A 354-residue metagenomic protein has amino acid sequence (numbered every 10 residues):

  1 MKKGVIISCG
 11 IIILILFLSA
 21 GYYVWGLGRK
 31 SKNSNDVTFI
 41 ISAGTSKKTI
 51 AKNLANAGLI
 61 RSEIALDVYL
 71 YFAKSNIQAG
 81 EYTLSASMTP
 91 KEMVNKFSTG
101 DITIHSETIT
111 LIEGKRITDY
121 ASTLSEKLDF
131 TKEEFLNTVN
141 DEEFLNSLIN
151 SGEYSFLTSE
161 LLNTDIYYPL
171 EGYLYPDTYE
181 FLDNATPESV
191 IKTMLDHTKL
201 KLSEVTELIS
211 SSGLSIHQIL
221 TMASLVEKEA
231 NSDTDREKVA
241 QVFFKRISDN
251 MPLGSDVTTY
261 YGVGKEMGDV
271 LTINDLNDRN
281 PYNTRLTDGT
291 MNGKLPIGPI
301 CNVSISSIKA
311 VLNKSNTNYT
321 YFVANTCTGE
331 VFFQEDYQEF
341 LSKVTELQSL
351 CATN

Functional and structural regions predicted by a protein language model:
M1-K2, S342: Generic cytosolic/nucleocytoplasmic N-terminal low-complexity/intrinsically disordered segments
K2, I41-S46, N280-N283, N292: A broad, low-specificity signal for short, low-complexity segments enriched in glycine/proline and polar/charged
K2-D36: N-terminal type II signal-anchor transmembrane helix that functions as the membrane-insertion/stop-transfer segment
V5-I7, L18, K48, E237 (+1 more regions): Hydrophobic alpha-helical segments
I12-S19, S34-K48, K115, L148-I149 (+1 more regions): Short N-terminal secondary-structure initiator segments
G26-T198: Signal peptide-directed extracytoplasmic domains
T118, S122, E126-D129, F144-N354: Bacterial extracytoplasmic/cell-wall-associated proteins, especially those involved in peptidoglycan
